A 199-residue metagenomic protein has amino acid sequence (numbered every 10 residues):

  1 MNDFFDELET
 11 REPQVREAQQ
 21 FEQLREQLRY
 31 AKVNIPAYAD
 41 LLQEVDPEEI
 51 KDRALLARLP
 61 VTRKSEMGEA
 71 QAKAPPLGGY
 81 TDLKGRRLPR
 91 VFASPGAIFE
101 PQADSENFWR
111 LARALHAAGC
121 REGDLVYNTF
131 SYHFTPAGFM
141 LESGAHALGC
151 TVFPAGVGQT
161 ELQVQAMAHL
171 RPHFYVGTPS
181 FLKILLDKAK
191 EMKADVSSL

Functional and structural regions predicted by a protein language model:
M1-A117, R121-E122: Nucleotide 5′-phosphate-binding alpha/beta core
E7-E9, S94-A97, G123, E142-H146 (+1 more regions): A generic short-segment signal for beta-strand/edge and adjacent turn/coil regions
T10, R53, P60, P89 (+7 more regions): Charge-rich, low-complexity amphipathic helices in intrinsically disordered tails/linkers adjacent to domains
E26, V33, D40, F139-L199: Conserved adenylate-forming
L56, L125-F134, Q159-Q163, F181-L182: Short, glycine/charge-rich beta-strand/loop segments that flank catalytic centers and engage negatively charged groups
P75-T81, G119, G138, G156-G158 (+1 more regions): Glycine-centered flexibility motif
A112, H116-V152: Conserved AMP-binding loop of ANL adenylate-forming enzymes
